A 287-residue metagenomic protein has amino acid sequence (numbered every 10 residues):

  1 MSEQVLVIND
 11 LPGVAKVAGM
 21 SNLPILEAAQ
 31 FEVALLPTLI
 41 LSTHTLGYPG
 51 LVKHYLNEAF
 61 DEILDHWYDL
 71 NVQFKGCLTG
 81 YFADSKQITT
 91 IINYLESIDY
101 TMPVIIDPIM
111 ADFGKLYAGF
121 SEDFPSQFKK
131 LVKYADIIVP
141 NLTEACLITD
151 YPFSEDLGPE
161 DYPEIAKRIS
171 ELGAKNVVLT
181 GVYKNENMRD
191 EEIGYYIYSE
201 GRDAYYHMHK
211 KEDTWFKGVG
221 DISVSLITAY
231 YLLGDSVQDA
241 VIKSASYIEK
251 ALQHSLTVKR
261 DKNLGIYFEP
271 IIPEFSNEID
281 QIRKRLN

Functional and structural regions predicted by a protein language model:
S2-A118, E269-D280, R285: Conserved N-terminal subdomain of the carbohydrate kinase-like
G13-V14, A204-K217: Short pre-catalytic strand/loop immediately N-terminal to key active-site residues, enriched for Gly-Thr
N22, A145, V224-Y231, S244: Buried hydrophobic packing segments
A118-A204, E212: Conserved phosphate/ATP/ADP-binding segment of small-molecule kinases
D203-Y205, Y230-S244: Phosphate-handling active-site elements
T214-V237: Short, small-residue alpha-helix embedded
Q238-N287: Charged C-terminal helix
